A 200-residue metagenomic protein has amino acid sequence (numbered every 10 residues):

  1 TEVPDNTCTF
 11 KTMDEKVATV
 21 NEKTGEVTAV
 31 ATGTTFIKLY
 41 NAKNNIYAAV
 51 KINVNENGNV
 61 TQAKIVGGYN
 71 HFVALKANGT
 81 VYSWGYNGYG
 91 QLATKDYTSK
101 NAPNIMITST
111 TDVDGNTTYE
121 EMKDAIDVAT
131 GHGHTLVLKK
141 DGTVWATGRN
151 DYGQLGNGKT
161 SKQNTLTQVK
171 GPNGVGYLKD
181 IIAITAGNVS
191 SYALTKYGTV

Functional and structural regions predicted by a protein language model:
T1-Q62: Extracytoplasmic soluble-region selector
N55-G88, Y97: An edge-strand/N-cap motif at the start of beta-rich repeat modules
N59, G67, Y97, M122 (+2 more regions): Short loop/turn positions that demarcate and connect the beta-strands within blades of beta-propeller repeat domains
A63, N70, G79, H132-G133 (+3 more regions): Short coil/turn segments that connect the beta-strands within blades of beta-propeller domains
I65, H71-A74, S83, H134-V137 (+2 more regions): Conserved core positions of repeat-based scaffolds
L75, Y82-S109, V113-G115, T147-T167 (+1 more regions): Short glycine/serine- and acidic-residue-enriched loop/turn motifs that recur at repeat junctions
A77-T80, D127, K140-T143, D180-A183 (+1 more regions): Tandem repeat domain/solenoid detector
V113-M122, G174-K179: Short glycine-/Asp-/Thr-/Trp-enriched loop segments that recur within the blades of beta-propeller repeat domains
